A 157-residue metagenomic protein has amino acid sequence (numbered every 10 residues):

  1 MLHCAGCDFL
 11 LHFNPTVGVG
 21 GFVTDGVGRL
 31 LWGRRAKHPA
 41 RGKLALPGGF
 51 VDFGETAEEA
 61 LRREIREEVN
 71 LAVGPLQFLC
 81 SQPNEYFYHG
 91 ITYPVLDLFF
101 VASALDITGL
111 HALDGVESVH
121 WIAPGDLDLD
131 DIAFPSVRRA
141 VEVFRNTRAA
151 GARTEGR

Functional and structural regions predicted by a protein language model:
M1-G21: Acidic, metal-coordinating catalytic segment for phosphate/diphosphate chemistry, firing primarily on the Nudix
F13-P15, K43, G90-L96, L113-V116: A generic structural micro-feature
V23-T24, W32, A102, W121: Conserved hydrophobic "DFG−1" position in protein kinase catalytic cores
D25-E67: Conserved Nudix-box catalytic region and its N-terminal flanking loop in Nudix hydrolases and closely related
A72-S81: A short coil-to-beta-strand element that immediately follows conserved catalytic motifs
C80-T108: Active-site-adjacent beta-strand/loop module that shapes the phosphate/pyrophosphate-binding cleft
L110-V141: NUDIX/MutT-family hydrolases
V137-R157: Charged phosphate-binding loop/patch that engages nucleotide di/tri-phosphates or the phosphate backbone of nucleic
